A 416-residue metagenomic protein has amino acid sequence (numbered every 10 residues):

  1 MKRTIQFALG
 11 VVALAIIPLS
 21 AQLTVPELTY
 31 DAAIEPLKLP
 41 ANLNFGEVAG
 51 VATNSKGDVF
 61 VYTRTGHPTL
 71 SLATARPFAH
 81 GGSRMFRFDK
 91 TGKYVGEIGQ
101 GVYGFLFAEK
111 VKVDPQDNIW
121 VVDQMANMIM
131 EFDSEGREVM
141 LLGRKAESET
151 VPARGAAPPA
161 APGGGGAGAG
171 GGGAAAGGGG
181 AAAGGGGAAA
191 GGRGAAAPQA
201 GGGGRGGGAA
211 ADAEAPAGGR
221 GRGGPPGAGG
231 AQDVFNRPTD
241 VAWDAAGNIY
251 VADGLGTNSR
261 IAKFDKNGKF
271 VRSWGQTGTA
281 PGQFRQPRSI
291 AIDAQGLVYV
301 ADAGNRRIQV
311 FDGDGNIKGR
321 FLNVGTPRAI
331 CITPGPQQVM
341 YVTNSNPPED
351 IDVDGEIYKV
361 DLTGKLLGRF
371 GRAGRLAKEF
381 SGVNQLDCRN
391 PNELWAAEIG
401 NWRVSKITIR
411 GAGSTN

Functional and structural regions predicted by a protein language model:
M1-T4: Positively charged n-region of N-terminal signal peptides that target proteins for export
Q6-P18: Bacterial N-terminal signal peptides
Q22-N416: Eukaryotic scaffold repeat domains enriched in small/polar residues
